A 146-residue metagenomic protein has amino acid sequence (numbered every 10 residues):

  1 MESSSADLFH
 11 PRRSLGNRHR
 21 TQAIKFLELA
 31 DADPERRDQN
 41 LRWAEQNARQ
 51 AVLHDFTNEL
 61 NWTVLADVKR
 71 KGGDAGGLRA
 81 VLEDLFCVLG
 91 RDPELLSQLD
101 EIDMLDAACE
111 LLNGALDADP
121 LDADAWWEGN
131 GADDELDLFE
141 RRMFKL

Functional and structural regions predicted by a protein language model:
M1-D38, A80-L146: Intrinsically disordered, low-complexity, charge-biased linker/tail regions
G16, E59-L60: Helix-start (N-cap) detector for alpha-helical repeat units in TPR-like alpha-solenoids, especially tetratricopeptide
F26, V68-K69: Residue at a conserved register position within TPR or TPR-like alpha-solenoid repeats
